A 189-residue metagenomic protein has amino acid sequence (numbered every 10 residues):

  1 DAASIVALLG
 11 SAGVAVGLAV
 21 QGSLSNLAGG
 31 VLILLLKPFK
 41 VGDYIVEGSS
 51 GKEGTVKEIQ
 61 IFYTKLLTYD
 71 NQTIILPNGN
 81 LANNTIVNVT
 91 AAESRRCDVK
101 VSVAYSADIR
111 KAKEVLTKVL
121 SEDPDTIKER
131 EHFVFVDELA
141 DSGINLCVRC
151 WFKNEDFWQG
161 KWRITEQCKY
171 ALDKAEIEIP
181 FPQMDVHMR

Functional and structural regions predicted by a protein language model:
D1-S11: Membrane-water interface of transmembrane alpha-helices in multipass transporters/channels
S4, S23-L34: Membrane-spanning helices that line or support transport/gating and their immediate boundary helices in channels
A12-V20, I33: Hydrophobic alpha-helical membrane-associated segments
A19-S23, S106: Hydrophobic transmembrane alpha-helical segments of multi-pass transport and channel proteins
L32-K128: Soluble accessory domains appended to multi-pass membrane transport proteins
A107, T117, I127-R189: Solvent-exposed, non-transmembrane regulatory segments of membrane-associated proteins
